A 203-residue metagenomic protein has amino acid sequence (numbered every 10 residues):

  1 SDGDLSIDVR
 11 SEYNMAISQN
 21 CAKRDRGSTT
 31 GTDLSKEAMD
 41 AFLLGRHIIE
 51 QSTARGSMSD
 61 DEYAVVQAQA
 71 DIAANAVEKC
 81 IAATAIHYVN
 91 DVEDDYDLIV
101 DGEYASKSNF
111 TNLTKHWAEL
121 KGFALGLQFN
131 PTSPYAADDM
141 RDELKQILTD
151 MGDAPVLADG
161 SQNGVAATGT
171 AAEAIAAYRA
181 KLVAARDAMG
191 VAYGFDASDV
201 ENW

Functional and structural regions predicted by a protein language model:
S1-W203: Mature extracytoplasmic or organellar-lumen-exposed domains after removal of signal/transit peptides
